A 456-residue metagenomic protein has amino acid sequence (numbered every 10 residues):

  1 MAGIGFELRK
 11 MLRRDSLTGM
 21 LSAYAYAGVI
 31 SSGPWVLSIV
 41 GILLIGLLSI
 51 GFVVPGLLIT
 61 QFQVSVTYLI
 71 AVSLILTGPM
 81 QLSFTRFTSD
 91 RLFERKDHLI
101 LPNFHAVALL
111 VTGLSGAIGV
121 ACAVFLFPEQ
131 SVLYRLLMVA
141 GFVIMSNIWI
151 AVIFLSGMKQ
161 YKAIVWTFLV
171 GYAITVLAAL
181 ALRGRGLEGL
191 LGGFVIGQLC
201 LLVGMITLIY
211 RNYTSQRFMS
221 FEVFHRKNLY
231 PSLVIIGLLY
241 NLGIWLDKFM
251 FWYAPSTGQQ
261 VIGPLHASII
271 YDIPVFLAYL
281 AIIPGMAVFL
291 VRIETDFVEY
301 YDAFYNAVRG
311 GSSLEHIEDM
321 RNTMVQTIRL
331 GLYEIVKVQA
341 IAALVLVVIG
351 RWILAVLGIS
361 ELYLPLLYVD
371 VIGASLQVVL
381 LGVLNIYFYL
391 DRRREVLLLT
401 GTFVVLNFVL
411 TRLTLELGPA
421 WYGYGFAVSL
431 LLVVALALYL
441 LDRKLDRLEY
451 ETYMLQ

Functional and structural regions predicted by a protein language model:
M1-I42, L58-F62, H225-L233, L445 (+1 more regions): N-terminal membrane topogenesis motif
L21-V36, V165, M219-D247, L332-K337 (+1 more regions): Hydrophobic faces of transmembrane alpha-helices in multi-pass small-molecule transporters and flippases across diverse
Q63-S89, N241, W245, V275-Y300: Small-residue-rich midsections of specific transmembrane alpha-helices
L92-F104, D272-I353: Specific pore-lining/lateral-gate transmembrane helices of multi-pass inner-membrane transport and insertion machines
L126-M138, R321-L330, I341, V345-S375: Interfacial segments at transmembrane-helix termini and the short loops linking adjacent helices
N147-W166, I372-L398: Membrane-interface junctions at transmembrane-helix termini in multi-pass inner-membrane proteins
T167-R211, A420-D442: Hydrophobic alpha-helical transmembrane segments
G197-T295: Transmembrane helical elements of multi-pass membrane transporters/channels
